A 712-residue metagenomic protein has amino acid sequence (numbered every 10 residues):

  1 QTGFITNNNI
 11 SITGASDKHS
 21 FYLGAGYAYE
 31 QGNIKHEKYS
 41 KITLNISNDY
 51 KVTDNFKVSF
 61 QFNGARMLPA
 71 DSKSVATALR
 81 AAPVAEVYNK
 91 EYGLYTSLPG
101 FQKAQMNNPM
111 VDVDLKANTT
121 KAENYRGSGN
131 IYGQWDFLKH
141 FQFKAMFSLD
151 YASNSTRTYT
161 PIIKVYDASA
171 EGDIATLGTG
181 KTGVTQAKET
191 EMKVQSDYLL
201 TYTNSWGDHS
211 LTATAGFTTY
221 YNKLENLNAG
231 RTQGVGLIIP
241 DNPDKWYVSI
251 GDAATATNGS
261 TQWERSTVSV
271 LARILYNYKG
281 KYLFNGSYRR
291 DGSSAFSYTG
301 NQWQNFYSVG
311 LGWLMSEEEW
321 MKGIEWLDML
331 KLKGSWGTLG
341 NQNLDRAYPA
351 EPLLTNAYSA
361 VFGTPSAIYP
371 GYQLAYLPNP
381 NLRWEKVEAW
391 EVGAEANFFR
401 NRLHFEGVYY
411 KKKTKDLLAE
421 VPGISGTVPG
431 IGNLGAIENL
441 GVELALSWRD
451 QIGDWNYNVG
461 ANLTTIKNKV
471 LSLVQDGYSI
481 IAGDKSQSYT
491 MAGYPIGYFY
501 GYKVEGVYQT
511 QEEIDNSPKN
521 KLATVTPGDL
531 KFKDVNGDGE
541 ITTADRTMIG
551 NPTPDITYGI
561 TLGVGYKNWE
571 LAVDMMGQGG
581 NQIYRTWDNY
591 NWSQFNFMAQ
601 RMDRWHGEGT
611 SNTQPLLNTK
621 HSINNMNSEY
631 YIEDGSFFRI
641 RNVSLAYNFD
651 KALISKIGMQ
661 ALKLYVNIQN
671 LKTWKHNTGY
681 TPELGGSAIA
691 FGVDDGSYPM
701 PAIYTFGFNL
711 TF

Functional and structural regions predicted by a protein language model:
Q1, I5-N7, A76-D112, A117: Acidic, glycine-rich flexible loop segments
Q1-H36, K73-V75, V113-N118, Q134-D136 (+3 more regions): Residues embedded in well-ordered regular secondary structure
Y22, E30-N33, S293-F296, T427-V428 (+2 more regions): Short small-residue beta-strand/loop micro-motif enriched in glycine and branched aliphatics
Y22-G24, S59, G407, D534-N536: Periplasmic plug
Y29-N33, G292-S294, D450, P554 (+1 more regions): A generic structural motif
K41, S47-F56, Q61-R66, S74-A76 (+5 more regions): Extracellular/periplasmic, surface-exposed regions of secreted and cell-surface proteins
T160-S169, A360-G363, A367-A375, Y410-L434 (+3 more regions): Surface-exposed, extracytoplasmic segments of Gram-negative outer-membrane nutrient-acquisition systems
K567: Oxyanion-binding "anion nests"
